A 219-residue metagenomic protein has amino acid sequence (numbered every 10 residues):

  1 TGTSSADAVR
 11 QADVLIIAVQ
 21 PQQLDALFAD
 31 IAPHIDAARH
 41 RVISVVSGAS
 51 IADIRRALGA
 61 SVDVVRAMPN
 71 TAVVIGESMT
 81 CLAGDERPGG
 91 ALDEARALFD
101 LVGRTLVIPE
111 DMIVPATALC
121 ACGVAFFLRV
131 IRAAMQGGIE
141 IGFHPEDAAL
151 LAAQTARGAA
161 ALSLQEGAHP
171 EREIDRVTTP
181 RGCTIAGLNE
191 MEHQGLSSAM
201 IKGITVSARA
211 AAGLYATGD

Functional and structural regions predicted by a protein language model:
T1-S5, L106-I108: Short acidic-hydrophobic, aromatic-tinged amphipathic segments that line or gate anion-handling sites
S4, Q23, S50-D53, E94 (+4 more regions): Hydrophobic alpha-helical segments typical of transmembrane helices and their membrane-interface/capping positions
S4-L82: Rossmann-like NAD(P)(H) cofactor-binding subdomain of soluble oxidoreductases
A8, L24, H144-L151, E173 (+1 more regions): Small-residue helix-packing motif on alpha-helices
D53-D63, M79-P115, F126-G167, A210-A211: Internal alpha-helical scaffold of NAD(P)-dependent oxidoreductase catalytic cores
L119, I131, T217: Catalytic, metal-anchored helix/loop core of enzyme active sites in primary metabolism
A153-D219: NAD(P)-dependent Rossmann-like dehydrogenase/reductase catalytic/cofactor-binding core
